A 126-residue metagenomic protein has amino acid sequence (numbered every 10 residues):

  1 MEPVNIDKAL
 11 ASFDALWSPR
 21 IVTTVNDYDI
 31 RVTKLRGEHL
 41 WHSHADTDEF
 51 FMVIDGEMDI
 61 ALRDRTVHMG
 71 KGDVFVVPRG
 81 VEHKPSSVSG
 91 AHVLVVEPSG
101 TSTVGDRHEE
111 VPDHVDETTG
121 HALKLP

Functional and structural regions predicted by a protein language model:
E2-L10, T23, V88-P126: Double-stranded beta-helix
I6-W41, T47, V96, G105: A short glycine-rich, His/Asp/Glu-containing loop-to-beta-strand
N26, I54-D55, G70-K71, S89: A cytosolic small-molecule/anion-sensing beta-strand core signal
L35-G37, D46-D48, M52-M58, R63-D64: Glycine- and acidic-residue-biased ligand/ion/polar-headgroup-sensing regions
H42, I60-A61, V77, E82-V88 (+1 more regions): Short beta-strand His + acidic residue motifs that chelate non-heme Fe in jelly-roll/DSBH and cupin folds
R63-R79: Short acidic-glycine-tyrosine-enriched beta hairpin
